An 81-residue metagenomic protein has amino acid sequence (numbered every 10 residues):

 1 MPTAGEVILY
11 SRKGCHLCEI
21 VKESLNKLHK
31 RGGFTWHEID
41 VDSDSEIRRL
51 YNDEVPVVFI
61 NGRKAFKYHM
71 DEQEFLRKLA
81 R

Functional and structural regions predicted by a protein language model:
P2-K27: Local sequence-structure signature of Cys/Sec-based thiol-disulfide redox active-site neighborhoods
H29-G33: Short helix-capping segments at alpha-helix termini
F34-S45: Thiol-based oxidoreductase modules, predominantly thioredoxin-like and allied folds used for disulfide exchange
N52-V58: Structural micro-motif
I60-R81: Non-catalytic, surface beta->alpha helical segment in thiol-disulfide oxidoreductase systems
